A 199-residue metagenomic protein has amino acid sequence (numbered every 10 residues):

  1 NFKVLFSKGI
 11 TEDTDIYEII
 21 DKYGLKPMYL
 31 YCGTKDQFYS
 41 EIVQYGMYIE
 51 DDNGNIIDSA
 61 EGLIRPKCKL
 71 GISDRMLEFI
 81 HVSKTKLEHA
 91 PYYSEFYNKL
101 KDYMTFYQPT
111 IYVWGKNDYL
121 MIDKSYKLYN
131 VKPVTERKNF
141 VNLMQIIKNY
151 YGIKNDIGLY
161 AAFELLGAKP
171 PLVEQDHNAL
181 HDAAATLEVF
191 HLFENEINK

Functional and structural regions predicted by a protein language model:
F2-L120, K124, P171: Conserved non-catalytic scaffold segment of RNase H-like nuclease domains
I20, V141, H181: Active-site flanking residues adjacent to catalytic metal/cofactor-binding acidic residues
N53, Y129-T135: Short helix-capping segments at alpha-helix termini
I64, G71-I80, K84-L87, Q145-H181: Active-site-proximal helix-loop-helix substrate-binding element of RNase H-like nuclease domains
D102-F106, V131, N195: Secondary-structure boundary motif
Y107-K116, M121-Y126, G158-K199: Acidic, Mg2+-coordinating catalytic module of metal-dependent nucleases/exonucleases that use a two-metal-ion mechanism
V134-I147: Conserved beta-strand -> loop -> alpha-helix junction used to position metal-binding or nucleic-acid-contacting
